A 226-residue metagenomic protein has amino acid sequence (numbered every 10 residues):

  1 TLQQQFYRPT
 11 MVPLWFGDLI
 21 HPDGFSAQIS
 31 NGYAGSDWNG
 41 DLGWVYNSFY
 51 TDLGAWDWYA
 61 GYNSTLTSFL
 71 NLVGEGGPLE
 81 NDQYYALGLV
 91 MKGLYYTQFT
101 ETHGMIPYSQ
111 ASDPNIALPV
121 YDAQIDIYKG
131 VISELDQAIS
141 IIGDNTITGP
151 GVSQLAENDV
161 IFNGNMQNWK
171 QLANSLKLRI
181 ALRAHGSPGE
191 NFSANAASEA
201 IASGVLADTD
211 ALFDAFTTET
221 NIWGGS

Functional and structural regions predicted by a protein language model:
T1-G32, S68: Acidic, glycine-rich segments characteristic of secretory precursors and extracytoplasmic regions
N31-S226: Structured, solvent-exposed acidic/aromatic patches
